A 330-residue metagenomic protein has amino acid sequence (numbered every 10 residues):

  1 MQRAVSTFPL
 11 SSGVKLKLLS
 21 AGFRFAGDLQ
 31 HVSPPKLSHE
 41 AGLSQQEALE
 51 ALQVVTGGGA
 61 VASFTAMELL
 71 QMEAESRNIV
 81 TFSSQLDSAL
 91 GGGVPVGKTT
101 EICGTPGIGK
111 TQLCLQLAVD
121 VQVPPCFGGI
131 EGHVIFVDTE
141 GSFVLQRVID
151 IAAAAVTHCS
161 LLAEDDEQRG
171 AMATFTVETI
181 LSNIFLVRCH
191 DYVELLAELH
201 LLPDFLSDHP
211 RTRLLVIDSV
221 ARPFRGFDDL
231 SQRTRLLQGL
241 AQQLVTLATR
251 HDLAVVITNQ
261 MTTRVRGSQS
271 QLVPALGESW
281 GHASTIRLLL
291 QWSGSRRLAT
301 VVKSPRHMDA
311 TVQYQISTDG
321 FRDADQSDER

Functional and structural regions predicted by a protein language model:
M1, T7-V32, E50-V55: Amphipathic, charged-and-aliphatic alpha-helical interface segments that function as noncatalytic docking
L16, P35, L49, Q53 (+8 more regions): Solvent-exposed alpha-helical segments within well-ordered globular domains of core cellular machineries
K17, K36, E40-S44, A51-G170: The Walker A/P-loop phosphate-binding site
V54, G58, A89-G93, T105 (+10 more regions): Conserved, well-folded catalytic cores of nucleic-acid-processing and energy-transducing macromolecular machines
V80-S83, D87, V96, T111-Q112 (+6 more regions): Amphipathic alpha-helical transducer elements in NTP-driven molecular machines
T100, I135-V137, F185-V187, V256 (+1 more regions): Hydrophobic/aromatic beta-strand patches that form the interior of the parallel beta-sheet core in alpha/beta enzyme
G129-S231: Conserved inter-motif catalytic segment of the P-loop NTP-binding fold
T234-Q238, Q242-R330: Phosphate-binding/switch region of NTP-binding enzymes
